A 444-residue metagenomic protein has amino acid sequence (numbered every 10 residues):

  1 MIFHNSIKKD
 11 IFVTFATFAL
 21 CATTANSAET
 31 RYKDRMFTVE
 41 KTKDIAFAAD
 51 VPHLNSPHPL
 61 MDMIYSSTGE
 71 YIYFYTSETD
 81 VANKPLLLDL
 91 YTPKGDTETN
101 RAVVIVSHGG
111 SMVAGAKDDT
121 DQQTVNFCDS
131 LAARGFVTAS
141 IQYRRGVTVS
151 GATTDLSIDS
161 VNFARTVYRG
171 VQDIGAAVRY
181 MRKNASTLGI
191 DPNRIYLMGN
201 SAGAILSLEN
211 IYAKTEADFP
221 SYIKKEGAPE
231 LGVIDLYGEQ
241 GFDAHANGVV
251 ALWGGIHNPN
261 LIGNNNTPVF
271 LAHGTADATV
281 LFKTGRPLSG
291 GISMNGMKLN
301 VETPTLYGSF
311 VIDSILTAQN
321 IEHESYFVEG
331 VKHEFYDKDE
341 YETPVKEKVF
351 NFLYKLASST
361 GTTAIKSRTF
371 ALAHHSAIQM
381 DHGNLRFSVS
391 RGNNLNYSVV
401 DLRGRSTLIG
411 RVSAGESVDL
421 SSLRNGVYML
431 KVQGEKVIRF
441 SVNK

Functional and structural regions predicted by a protein language model:
A28-T99: N-terminal cap/lid segment of alpha/beta-hydrolase-fold proteins
D96-R101, S107-G151, I256-P259, A278-F282: Short substrate-entry loop that stabilizes the transition state in hydrolases
Y168, Q172, A176-N265: Primarily recognizes the serine-hydrolase "nucleophile elbow" in alpha/beta-hydrolase and SGNH/GDSL folds
E226-Q319: The feature captures the conserved acid-bearing segment of alpha/beta-hydrolase catalytic domains
L306-G361: C-terminal catalytic histidine-bearing segment of alpha/beta-hydrolase fold enzymes
S358-N384, S390-G392, N443-K444: Residue-level detector of functionally pivotal "anchor" positions at catalytic/ligand-binding pockets or at interdomain
V399-T407, Y428: Short, glycine-anchored, charge-dense loop/turn motifs used at functional sites
N425-K444: C-terminal tail/sorting-segment detector
